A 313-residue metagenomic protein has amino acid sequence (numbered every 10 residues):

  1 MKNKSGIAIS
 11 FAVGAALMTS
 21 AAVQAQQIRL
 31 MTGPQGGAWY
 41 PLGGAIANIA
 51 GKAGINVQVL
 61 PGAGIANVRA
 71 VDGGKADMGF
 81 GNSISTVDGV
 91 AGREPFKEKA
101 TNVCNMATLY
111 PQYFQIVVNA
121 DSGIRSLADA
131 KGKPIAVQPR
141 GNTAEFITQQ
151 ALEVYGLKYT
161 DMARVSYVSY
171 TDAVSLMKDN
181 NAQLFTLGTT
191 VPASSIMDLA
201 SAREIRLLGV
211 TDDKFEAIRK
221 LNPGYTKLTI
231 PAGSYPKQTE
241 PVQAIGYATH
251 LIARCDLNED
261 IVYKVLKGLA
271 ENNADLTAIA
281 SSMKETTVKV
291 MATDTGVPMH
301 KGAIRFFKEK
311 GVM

Functional and structural regions predicted by a protein language model:
M1-F11: Bacterial N-terminal signal peptides that target proteins for export
A12-V13, V23: Cleavable N-terminal signal peptides
M18-A25: Sec/Tat signal peptide C-region and signal peptidase I cleavage site
Q26-P139, Q149, L207: Short, glycine-/small- and polar/acidic-enriched structural segments that line small-molecule recognition paths
Q27, I49-G62, E153-V168, N181-L184 (+2 more regions): A local structural motif
S83-S85, G92-E94, S122, K158-I252 (+1 more regions): Pocket-lining segment of extracytoplasmic ligand-binding domains
P134-Q150, G224-T295: Ligand-binding clefts/hinges and TM-proximal coupling segments of bilobed small-molecule sensing domains
D172, K178-D179, T189-L207, D213 (+2 more regions): An extracytoplasmic/periplasmic, membrane-proximal ligand-sensing/linker region
